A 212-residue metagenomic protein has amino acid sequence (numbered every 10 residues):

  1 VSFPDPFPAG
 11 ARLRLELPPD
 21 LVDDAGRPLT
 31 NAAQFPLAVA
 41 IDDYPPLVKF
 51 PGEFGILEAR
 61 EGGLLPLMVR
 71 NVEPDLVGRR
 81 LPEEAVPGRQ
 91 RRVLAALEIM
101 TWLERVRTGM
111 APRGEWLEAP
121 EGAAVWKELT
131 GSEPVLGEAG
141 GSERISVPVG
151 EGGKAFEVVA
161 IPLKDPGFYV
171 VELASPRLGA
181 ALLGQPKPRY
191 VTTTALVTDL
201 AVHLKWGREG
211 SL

Functional and structural regions predicted by a protein language model:
V1-L212: N-terminal, cleavable Sec-dependent signal peptides of secreted/periplasmic/extracellular proteins
